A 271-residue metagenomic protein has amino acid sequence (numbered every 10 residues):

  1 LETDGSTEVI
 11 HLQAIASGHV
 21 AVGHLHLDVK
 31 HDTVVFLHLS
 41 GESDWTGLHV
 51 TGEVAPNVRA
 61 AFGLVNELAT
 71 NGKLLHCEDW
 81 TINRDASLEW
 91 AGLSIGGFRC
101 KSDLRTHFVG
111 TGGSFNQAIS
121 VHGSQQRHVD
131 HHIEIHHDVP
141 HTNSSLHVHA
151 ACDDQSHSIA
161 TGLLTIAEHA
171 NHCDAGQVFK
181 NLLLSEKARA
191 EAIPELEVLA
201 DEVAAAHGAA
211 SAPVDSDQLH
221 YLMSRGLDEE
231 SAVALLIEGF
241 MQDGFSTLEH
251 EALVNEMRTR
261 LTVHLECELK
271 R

Functional and structural regions predicted by a protein language model:
L1-R225, E249-R271: Conserved beta-strand/loop scaffold segments within soluble protein domains that form the structured core and edges
G113, A232-V233: Small-residue helix-packing motif on alpha-helices
D215, A234-Q242: Small/polar glycine-rich anion-binding or flexible loop at a beta-alpha turn
F240-H250: Short arginine-rich
